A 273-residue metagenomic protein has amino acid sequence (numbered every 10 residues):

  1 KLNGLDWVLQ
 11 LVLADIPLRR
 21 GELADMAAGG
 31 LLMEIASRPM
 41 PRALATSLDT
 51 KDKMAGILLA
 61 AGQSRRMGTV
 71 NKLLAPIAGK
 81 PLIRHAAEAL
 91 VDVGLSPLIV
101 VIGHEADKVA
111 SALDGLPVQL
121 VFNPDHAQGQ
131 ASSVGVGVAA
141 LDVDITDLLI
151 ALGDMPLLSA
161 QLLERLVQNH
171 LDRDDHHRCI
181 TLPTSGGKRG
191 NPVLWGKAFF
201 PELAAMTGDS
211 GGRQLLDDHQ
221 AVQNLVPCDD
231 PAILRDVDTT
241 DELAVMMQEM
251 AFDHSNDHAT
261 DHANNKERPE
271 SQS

Functional and structural regions predicted by a protein language model:
K1-L11, M40-S47, R84-D147, Q161: Conserved N-terminal catalytic core of the sugar/cofactor nucleotidyltransferase
G4-E22, A127-K197, P201-A204: Conserved beta-loop-beta/alpha segment of the NTase-like Rossmann-fold superfamily that binds/positions NTPs
W7, L13-I16, A24-M26, G30-G56 (+3 more regions): Conserved alpha/beta core of the MobA/IspD/sugar-nucleotide pyrophosphorylase nucleotidyltransferase superfamily
T50-G103, A110: N-terminal glycine-rich phosphate-binding loop and ensuing alpha1 helix
G62, L98, V167, I180-L182 (+1 more regions): Structured catalytic cores of enzymes that bind and process phosphorylated ligands/cofactors
V70, G94, D114-P117, F199 (+1 more regions): Short, structured coil segments at secondary-structure junctions
H104-E105, D125, G129, Q161 (+4 more regions): Short beta->alpha linker loops
